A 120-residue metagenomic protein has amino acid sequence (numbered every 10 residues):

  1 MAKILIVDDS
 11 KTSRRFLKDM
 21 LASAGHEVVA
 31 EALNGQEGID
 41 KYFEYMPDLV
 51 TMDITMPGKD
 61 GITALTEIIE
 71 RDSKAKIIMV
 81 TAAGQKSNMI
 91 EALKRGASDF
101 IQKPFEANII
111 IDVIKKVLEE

Functional and structural regions predicted by a protein language model:
K11-A30: Two-component/phosphorelay signaling modules centered on CheY-like receiver
N34-E37, D60-T63: Acidic catalytic/metal-coordinating carboxylates
Y45-T51: Active-site beta3 strand of CheY-like receiver
M56: Receiver (REC) domain active-site loop signature in two-component systems and cognate sites in sensor histidine kinases
A83-G84: Short, conserved "switch-loop" micro-motifs in signal-transduction and mechanochemical regulators
F105-I114: C-terminal output helix
